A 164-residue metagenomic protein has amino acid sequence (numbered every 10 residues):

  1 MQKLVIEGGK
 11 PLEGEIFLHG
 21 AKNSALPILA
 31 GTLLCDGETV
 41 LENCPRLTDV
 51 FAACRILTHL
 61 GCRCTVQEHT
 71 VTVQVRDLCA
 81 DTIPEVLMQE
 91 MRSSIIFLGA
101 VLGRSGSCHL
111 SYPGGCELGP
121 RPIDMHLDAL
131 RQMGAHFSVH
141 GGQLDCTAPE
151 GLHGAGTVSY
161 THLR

Functional and structural regions predicted by a protein language model:
M1-G9: N-terminal amphipathic/basic leader segments beginning at the initiator methionine
Q2, F17-E42, F51, R63-V71: N-terminal glycine-rich anion-binding loops that anchor highly charged ligand groups
L12, L34-T39, S107-C108, H153: Short, surface-exposed connector motifs at secondary-structure boundaries
E42-P113: Glycine-rich, N-terminal phosphate-binding loop and its surrounding beta-alpha-beta segment
D81-L152: Hydrophobic alpha-helical hairpins/lids featuring a short glycine-rich hinge
T161-H162: Conserved small/polar residues in nucleotide/adenosyl-binding loops
